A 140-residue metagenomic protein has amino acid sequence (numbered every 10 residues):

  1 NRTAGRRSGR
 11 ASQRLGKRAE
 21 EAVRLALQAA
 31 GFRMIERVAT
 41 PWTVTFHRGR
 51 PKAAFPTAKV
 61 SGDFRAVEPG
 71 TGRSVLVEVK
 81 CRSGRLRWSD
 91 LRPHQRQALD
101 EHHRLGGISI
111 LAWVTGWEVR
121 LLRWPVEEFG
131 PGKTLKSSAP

Functional and structural regions predicted by a protein language model:
N1-P56: Acidic-basic catalytic patches of nuclease active cores, encompassing PD-(D/E)XK and other metal-cofactor nuclease
E20, V60, R92-Q95: Amphipathic coiled-coil/heptad-repeat helices and related helical stalk/stem segments that mediate oligomerization
P56-T57, G70: Short basic alpha-helical hairpin corresponding to helix-turn-helix/winged-helix-like nucleic-acid-binding
K59-S61, G107: Short, surface-exposed coil-to-beta transition loops
G62-G84: Conserved catalytic cores of phosphodiester-cleaving nucleases, focusing on short active-site segments
R82-H102: Mg2+/Mn2+-dependent nuclease catalytic core
D100-F129: Nucleic-acid nuclease catalytic cores
P125-P140: Short, electropositive alpha-helical surface patch
